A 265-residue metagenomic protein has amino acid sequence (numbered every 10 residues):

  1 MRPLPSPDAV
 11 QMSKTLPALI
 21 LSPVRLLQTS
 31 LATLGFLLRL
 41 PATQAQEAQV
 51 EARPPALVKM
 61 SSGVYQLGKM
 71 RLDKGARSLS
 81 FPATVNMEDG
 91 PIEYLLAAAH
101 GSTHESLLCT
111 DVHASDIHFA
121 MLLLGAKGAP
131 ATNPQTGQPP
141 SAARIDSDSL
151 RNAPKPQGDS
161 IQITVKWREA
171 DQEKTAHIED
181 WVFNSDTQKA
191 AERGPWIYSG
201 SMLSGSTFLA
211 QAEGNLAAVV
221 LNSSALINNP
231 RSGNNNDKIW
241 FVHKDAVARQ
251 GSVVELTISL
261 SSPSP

Functional and structural regions predicted by a protein language model:
P3-P5, V10-I20: N-terminal secretory signal peptides
M12, R25-L27: N-terminal export leaders
Q28-L31, G35: Sec-dependent signal peptide hydrophobic core
A42-E47: Boundary at the C-terminal end of the N-terminal hydrophobic targeting segment
A52-P265: Long, low-hydrophobicity ectodomains and other hydrophilic envelope-associated domains
